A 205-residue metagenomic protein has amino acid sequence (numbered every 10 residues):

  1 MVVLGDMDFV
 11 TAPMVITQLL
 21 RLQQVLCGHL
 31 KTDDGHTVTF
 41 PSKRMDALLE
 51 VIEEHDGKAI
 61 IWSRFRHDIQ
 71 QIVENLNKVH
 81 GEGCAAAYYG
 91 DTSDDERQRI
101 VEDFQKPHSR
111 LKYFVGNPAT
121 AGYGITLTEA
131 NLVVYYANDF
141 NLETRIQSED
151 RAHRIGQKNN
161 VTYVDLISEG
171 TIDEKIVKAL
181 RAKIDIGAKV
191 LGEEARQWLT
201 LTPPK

Functional and structural regions predicted by a protein language model:
M1-I125, E194-K205: Conserved Helicase C-terminal RecA-like lobe
W62, G116-N117, Y135-A137, L166-I167: Conserved beta-strand segments of the P-loop GTPase G domain that flank and frequently precede/overlap
I72-E74, I125-E129, I146-Q147, V177-K178: Short amphipathic alpha-helical segments
F114, V133-V134, A152: Short, well-ordered beta-strand core segments
A121, D139-F140: Flexible glycine-rich beta->alpha loop in the catalytic core of nucleotide-sugar glycosyltransferases
I125-N138, V161-D165: A short beta-strand element within the Helicase C-terminal
F140-K205: A conserved SF2-helicase RecA2
